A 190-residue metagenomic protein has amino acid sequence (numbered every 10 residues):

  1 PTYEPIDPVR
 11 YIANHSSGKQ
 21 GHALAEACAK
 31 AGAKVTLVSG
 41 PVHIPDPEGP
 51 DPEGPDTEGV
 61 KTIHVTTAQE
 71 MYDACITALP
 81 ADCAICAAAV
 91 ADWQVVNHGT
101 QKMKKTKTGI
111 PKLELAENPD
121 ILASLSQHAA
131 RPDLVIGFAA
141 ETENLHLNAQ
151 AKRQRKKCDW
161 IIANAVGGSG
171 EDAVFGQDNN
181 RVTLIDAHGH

Functional and structural regions predicted by a protein language model:
T2-H190: A cross-family phosphate/adenosyl-ligand binding-site feature
